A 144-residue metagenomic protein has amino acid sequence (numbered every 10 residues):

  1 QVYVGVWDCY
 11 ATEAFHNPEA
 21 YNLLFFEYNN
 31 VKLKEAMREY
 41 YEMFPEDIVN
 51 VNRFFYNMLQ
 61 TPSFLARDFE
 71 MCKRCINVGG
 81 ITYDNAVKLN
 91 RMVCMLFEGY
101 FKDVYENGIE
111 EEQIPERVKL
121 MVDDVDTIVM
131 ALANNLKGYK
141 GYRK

Functional and structural regions predicted by a protein language model:
Q1-E27: Hydrophobic alpha-helical connector segments
F15-P18, N29-L33, L96-K102: Short alpha-helix boundary/capping elements
L24, N85-A86: Residue-level detector of family-conserved "landmark" positions at structurally sensitive sites
F26-N29, Y142: Short linear capping/connector segments at secondary-structure termini
N30-V78, D126: Amphipathic alpha-helical packing segments from all-alpha helical-bundle domains
P62-V78, A86-K144: C-terminal peripheral helix-coil segments that are non-catalytic and often amphipathic
